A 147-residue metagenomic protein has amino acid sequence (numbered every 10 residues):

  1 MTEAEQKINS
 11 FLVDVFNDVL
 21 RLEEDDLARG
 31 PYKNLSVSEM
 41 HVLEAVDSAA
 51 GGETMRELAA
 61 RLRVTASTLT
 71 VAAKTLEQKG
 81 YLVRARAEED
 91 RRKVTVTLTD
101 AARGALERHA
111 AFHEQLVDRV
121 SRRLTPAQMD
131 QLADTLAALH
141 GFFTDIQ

Functional and structural regions predicted by a protein language model:
M1-V37: N-terminal leader segment of winged-helix/HTH proteins
E3-S10, V15, R108-Q147: Terminal interaction helix/tail motif
N17, R21-E24, Q78, R122 (+1 more regions): Regular, well-ordered alpha-helical segments
E24-P31, G51, Y81, S121 (+1 more regions): Short, flexible helix-adjacent loops and helix caps
E24-T65: N-terminal helix-turn-helix DNA-binding core of bacterial DNA-binding proteins
L43, L58, A73-K79: Basic amphipathic alpha-helical segments that dock to polyanions
M55-R56, S67, K74, V94: Residues within helix-turn-helix
K74-Q131: Charged, amphipathic alpha-helical coiled-coil/dimerization segments
